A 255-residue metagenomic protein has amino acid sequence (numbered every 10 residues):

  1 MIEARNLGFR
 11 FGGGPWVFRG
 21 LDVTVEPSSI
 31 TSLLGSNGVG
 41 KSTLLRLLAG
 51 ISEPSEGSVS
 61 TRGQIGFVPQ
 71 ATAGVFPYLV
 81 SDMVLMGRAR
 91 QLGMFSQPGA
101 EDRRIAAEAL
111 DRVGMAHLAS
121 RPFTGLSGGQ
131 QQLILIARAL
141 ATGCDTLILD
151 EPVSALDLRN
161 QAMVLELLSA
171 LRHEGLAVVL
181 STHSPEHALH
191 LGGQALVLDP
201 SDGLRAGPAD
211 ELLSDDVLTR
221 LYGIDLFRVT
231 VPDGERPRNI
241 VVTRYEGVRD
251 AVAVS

Functional and structural regions predicted by a protein language model:
M1-A4, G8-G20, S32, S52-E53: A short, flexible loop at the N-terminus of ABC-type nucleotide-binding domains that lies
L34-S36: The feature captures the beta-strand-to-loop junction immediately N-terminal to the Walker
A49: Helix-to-loop junction immediately C-terminal to a conserved catalytic motif
A100-L118: Conserved ABC ATPase "signature" region
P122-L126, Q130: Conserved ABC ATPase signature
L147-E151: Catalytic Walker B motif of ABC-type/P-loop ATPase nucleotide-binding domains
T219-S255: ABC ATPase nucleotide-binding domains
